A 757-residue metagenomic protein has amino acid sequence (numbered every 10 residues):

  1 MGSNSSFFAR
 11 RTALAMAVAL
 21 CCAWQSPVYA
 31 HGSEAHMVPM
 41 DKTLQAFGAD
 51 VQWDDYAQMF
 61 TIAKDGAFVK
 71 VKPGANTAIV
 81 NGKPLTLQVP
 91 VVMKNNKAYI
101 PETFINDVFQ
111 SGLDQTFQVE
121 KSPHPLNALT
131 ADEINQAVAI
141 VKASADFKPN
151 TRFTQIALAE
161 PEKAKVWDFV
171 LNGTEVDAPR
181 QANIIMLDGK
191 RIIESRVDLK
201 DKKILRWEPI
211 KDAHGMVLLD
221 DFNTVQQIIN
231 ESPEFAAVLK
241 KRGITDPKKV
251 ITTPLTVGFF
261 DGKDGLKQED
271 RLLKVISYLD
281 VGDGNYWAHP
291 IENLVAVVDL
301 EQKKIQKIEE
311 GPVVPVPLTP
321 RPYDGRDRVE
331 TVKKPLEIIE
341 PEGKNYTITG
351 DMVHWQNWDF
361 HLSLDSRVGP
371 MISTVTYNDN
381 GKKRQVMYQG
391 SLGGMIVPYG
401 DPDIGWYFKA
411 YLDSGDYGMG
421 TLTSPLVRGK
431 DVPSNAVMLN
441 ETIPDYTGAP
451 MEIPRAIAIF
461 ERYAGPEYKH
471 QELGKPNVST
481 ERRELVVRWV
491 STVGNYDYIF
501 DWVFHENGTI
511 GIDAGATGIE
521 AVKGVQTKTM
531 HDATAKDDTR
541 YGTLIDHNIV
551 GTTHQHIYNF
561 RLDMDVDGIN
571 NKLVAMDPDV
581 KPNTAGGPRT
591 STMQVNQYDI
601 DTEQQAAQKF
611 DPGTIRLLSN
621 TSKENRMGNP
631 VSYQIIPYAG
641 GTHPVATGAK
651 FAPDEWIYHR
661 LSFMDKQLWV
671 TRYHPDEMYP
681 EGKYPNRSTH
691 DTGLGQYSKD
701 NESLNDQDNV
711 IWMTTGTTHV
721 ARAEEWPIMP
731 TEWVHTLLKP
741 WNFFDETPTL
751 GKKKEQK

Functional and structural regions predicted by a protein language model:
G2-A17, C21-S122: Primary recognition of N-terminal secretory signal peptides and signal-anchoring hydrophobic helices
S33, M93-N95, D177, Q268 (+3 more regions): Surface-exposed coil/turn segments at beta-strand junctions on protein surfaces, enriched
D41-Q45, T103, D107, N135 (+5 more regions): Solvent-exposed, polar/charged alpha-helical surfaces in well-ordered, non-transmembrane soluble domains, broadly
Q45-I79, D146-A182: N-terminal, post-signal-peptide region of Sec/Tat-exported proteins
D50-Y56, V69-T77, S111-E120, K148-P149 (+4 more regions): Extended intrinsically disordered, low-complexity coil regions enriched in Ser, Thr, Gly, Ala and often Pro
P125-V170, L218-G262: Short, non-transmembrane alpha-helical segments in secretory-pathway proteins
K148-K200, D246-D299, V487: Exposed beta-strand-loop-beta-strand "reactive/processing" segments of non-cytosolic proteins
L199-I204, E208-V217, K240-R242, D280-P370 (+4 more regions): Extended effector regions of multi-domain proteins
